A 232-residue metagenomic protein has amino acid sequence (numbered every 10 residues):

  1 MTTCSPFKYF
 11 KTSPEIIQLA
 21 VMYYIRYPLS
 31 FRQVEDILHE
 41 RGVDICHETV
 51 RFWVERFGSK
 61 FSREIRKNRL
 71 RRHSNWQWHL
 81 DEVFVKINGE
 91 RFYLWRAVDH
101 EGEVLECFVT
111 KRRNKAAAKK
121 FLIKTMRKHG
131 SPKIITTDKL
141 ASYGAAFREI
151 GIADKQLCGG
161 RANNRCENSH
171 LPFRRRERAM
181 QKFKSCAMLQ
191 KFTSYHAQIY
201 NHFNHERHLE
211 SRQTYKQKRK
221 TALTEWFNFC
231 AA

Functional and structural regions predicted by a protein language model:
M1-A232: Residue-level recognition of single "structural anchor" positions that define or cap local secondary structure
